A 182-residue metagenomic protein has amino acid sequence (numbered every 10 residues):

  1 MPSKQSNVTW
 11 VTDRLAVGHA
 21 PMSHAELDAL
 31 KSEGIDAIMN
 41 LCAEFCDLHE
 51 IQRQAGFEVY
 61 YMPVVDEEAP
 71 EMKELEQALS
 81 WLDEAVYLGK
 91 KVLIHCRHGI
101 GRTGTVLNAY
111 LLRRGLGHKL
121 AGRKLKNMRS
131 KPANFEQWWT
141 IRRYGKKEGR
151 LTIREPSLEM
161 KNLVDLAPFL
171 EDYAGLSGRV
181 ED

Functional and structural regions predicted by a protein language model:
K4-K91, L112-R114, H118-W139: Cysteine-based protein phosphatase catalytic domain of the PTP/DSP
L88, V106-E171: Cysteine-dependent PTP/DSP-like catalytic domain, specifically the C-terminal lobe
G99: Conserved G/P- and acidic residue-centered "switch" motifs that form tight phosphate/ATP-binding loops in soluble
T103: Ser/Thr-glycine-rich phosphate-binding loops at phosphate-binding pockets of nucleotides, nucleotide cofactors
V180-D182: Secreted peptidase-domain scaffold signal
